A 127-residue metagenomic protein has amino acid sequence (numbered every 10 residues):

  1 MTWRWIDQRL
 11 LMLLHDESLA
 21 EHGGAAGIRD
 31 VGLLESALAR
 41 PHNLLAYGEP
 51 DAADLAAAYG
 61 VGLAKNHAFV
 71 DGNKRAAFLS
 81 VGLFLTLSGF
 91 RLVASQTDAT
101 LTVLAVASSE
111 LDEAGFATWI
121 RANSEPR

Functional and structural regions predicted by a protein language model:
M1-R127: FIC/Doc superfamily catalytic core
